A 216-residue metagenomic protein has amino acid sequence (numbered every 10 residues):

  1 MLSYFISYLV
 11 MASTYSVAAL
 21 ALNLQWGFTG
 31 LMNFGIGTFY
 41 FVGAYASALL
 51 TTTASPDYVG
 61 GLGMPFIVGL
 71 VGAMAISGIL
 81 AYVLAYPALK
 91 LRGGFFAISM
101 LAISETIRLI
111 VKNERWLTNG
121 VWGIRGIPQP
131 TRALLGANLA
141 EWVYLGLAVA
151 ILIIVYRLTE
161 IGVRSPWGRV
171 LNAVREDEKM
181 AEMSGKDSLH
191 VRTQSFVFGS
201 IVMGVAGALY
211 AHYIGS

Functional and structural regions predicted by a protein language model:
M1-S216: Transmembrane alpha-helices and adjacent helix-loop boundaries
